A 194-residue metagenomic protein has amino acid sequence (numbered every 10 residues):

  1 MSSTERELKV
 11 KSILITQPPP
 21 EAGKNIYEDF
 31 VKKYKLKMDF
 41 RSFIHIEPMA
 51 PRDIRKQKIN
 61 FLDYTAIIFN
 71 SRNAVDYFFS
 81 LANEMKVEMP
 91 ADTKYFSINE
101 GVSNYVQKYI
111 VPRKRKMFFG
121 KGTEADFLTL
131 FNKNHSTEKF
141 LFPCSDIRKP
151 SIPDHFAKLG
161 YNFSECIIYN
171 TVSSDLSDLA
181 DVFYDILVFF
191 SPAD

Functional and structural regions predicted by a protein language model:
S2-D194: Signature of uroporphyrinogen-III synthase
